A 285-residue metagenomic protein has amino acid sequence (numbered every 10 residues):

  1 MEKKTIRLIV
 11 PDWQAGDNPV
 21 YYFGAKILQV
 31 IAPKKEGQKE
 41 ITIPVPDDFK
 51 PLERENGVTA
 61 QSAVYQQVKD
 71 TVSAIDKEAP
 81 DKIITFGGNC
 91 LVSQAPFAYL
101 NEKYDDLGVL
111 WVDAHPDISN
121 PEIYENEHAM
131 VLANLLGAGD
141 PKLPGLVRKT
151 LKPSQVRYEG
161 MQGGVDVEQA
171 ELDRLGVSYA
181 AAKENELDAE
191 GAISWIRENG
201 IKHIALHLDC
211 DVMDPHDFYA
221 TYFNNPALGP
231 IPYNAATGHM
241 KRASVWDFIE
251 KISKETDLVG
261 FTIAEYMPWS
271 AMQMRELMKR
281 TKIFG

Functional and structural regions predicted by a protein language model:
E2-I84, V92-Y104, D173-G285: Catalytic cores of soluble, metal-dependent hydrolases
K82-L151, Q155: Active-site histidine-anchored catalytic micro-motif
W111-A114, L136, Y158-G163, A181-K183 (+1 more regions): Short, structured patches in soluble enzyme cores that scaffold and shape functional sites
D117, G164, W269: Surface-exposed, flexible loop/turn segments at secondary-structure boundaries
G139, R157-G164, M240-S244: A general structural motif
P153-E159, I204-L206: A general structural signal for short secondary-structure boundary/capping elements
G164-A170: Short, glycine/polar-rich helix-capping loops at beta-to-alpha or helix-loop-helix junctions that flank or form
